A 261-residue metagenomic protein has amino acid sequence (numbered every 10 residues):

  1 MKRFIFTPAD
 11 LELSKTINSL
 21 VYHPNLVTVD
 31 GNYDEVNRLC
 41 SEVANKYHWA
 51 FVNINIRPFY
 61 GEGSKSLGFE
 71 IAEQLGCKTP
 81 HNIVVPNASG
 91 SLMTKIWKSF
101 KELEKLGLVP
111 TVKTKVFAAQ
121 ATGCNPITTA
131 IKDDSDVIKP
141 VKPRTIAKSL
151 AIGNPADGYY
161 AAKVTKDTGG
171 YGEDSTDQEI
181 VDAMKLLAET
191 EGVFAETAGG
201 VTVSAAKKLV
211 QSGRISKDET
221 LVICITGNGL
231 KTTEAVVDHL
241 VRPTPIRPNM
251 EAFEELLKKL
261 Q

Functional and structural regions predicted by a protein language model:
M1-E42, T128-K132, K231-D238: Active-site-proximal loop->helix
F6, N53-N55, V85-A88, F117-Q120 (+1 more regions): Short beta-strand segments
E12-T16, N87-I96, C124-I127, A198-A206: Short glycine/serine/threonine-rich phosphate/pyrophosphate-binding segments that cradle anionic phosphate groups
S19, I71, I83-V84, V116 (+5 more regions): Buried hydrophobic positions in well-ordered alpha/beta secondary-structure cores of metabolic enzymes
G31-H48, E102-F194, D238-Q261: Active-site/ligand-binding loops adjacent to catalytic centers
E42-G107, D182-K185: Active-site/ligand-binding-proximal alpha/beta "capping" segment
N82-A88, T114, V181-K185, V193-L209 (+1 more regions): Substrate-binding/catalytic subdomain of NAD(P)-dependent oxidoreductase enzymes
V203-Q261: Catalytic phosphate/nucleotide-handling subdomain of diverse soluble enzymes
